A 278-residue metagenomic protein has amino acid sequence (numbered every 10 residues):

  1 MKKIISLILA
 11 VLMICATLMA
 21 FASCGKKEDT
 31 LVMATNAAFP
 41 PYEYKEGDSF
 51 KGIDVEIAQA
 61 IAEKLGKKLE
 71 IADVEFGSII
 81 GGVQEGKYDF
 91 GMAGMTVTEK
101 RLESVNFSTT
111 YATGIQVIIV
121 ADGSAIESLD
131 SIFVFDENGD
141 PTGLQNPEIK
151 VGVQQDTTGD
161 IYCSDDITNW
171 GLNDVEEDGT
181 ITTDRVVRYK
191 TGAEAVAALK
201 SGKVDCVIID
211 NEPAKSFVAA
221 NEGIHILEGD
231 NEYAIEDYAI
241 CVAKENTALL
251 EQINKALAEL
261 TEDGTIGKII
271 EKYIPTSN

Functional and structural regions predicted by a protein language model:
M1-L31, N278: Short, low-complexity disordered leader/linker segments with a strong preference for bacterial N-terminal type II
E28-M95, R188, D263: Extracytoplasmic small-molecule ligand-binding "clamshell" domains of the periplasmic binding protein/Venus flytrap
V32-A37, F107-E137, C241-K244: Hydrophobic/proline-rich hinge and linker segments of small-molecule sensing/allosteric domains, predominantly
T35-F39, A72-G77, G86-T98, G114 (+5 more regions): Beta->alpha turn/N-cap motifs
A37, T113-V120, N211, K215-L257 (+1 more regions): Periplasmic-binding protein-like
E70-V83, D174-A197, S201: Short helix-initiation/N-cap motifs at beta->coil->alpha
G77-S78, M95-S104, Y162-D165, A193 (+1 more regions): A ligand-binding cleft/hinge motif common to bilobed small-molecule-binding domains
A121-K150, W170-D174: Flexible hinge/capping segments at coil-to-helix
